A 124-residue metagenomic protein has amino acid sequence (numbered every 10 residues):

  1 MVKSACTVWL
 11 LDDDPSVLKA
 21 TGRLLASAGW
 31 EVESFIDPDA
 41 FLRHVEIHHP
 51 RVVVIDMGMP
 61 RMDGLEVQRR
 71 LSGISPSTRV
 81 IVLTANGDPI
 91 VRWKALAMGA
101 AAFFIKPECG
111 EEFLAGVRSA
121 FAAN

Functional and structural regions predicted by a protein language model:
L11-D12, F35, V53: Conserved sequence signature across two-component system core domains
P15-E33: Two-component/phosphorelay signaling modules centered on CheY-like receiver
I36-D37, D63-E66: Acidic catalytic/metal-coordinating carboxylates
R43, L65-P76: Short amphipathic alpha-helix used as the core "switch/output" element in two-component signaling
H48-V54: Active-site beta3 strand of CheY-like receiver
M59: Receiver (REC) domain active-site loop signature in two-component systems and cognate sites in sensor histidine kinases
E66, G87-F104, E111, A115: Alpha4 helix (beta4-alpha4-beta5 surface) of REC/receiver domains from two-component response regulators
